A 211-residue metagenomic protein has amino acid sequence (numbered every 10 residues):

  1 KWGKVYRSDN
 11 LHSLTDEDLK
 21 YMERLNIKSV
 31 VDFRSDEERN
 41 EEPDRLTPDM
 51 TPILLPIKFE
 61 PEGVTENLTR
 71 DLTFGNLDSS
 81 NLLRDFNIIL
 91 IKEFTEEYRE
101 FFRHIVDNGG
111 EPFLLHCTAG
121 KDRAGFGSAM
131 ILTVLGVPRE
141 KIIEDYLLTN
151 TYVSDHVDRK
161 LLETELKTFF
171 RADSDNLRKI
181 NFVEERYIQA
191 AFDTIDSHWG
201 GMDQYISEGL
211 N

Functional and structural regions predicted by a protein language model:
K1-L114, G127-N211: Cys-dependent protein tyrosine phosphatase-like superfamily
T118-A119, R123-A124: Ser/Thr-glycine-rich phosphate-binding loops at phosphate-binding pockets of nucleotides, nucleotide cofactors
